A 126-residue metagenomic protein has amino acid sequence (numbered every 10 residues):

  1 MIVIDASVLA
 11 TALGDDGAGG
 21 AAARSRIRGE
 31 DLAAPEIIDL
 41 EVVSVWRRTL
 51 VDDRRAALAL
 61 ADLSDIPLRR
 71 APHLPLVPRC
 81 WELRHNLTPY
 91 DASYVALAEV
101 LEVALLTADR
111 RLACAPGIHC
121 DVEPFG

Functional and structural regions predicted by a protein language model:
M1, P35, L83, V95-G126: Acidic, PIN/NYN-like endoribonuclease modules and their adjacent C-terminal/linker elements
M1-A34, R48-L58: Short, well-structured N-terminal submotif of metal-dependent ribonuclease cores
D5, D91, D109: Acidic active-site catalytic centers that drive phospho-/nucleotidyl reactions and related ester hydrolyses
V8-L9, I38, L76, Y94 (+1 more regions): Alpha-helix capping/helix-boundary segments
L9, G20, D39, V43 (+3 more regions): A general structural signal for well-ordered alpha-helical segments in protein cores
S44-R48, V100: Short glycine/serine- and small hydrophobic-enriched flexible loop segments
A57-H85: Acidic catalytic patch
